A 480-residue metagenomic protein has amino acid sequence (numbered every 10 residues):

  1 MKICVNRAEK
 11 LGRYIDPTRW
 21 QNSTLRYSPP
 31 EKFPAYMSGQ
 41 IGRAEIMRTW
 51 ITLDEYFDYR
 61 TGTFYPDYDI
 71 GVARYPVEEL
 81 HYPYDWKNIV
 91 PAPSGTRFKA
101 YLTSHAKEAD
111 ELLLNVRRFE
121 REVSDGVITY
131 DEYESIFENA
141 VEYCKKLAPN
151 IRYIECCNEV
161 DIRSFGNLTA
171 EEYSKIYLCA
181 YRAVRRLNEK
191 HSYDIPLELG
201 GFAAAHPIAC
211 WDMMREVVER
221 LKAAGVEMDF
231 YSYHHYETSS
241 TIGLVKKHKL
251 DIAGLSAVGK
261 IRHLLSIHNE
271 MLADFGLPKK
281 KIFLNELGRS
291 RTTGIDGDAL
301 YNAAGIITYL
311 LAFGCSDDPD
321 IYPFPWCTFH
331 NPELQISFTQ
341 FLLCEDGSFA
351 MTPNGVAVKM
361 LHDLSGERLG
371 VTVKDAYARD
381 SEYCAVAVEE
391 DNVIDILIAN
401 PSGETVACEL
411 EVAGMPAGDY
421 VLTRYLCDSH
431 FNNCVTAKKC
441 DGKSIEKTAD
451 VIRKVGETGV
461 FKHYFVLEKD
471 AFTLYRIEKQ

Functional and structural regions predicted by a protein language model:
M1-Y153, N167-P207, A223-E227, A273-K279 (+4 more regions): Non-catalytic accessory regions flanking glycosidase/transglycosidase catalytic cores in CAZymes
S28, L53-Y59, F119-V123, C157-S164 (+3 more regions): Conserved radical SAM core fold
R60, S124-G126, F165-N167, I242-K247 (+2 more regions): Short acidic, glycine/proline-rich loop/turn micro-motifs
F119-R121, E159-I162, A204-A209, L287-T292 (+1 more regions): Short, internal active-site loops enriched in acidic
E172-Y309, S316-P319: Noncatalytic carbohydrate-binding groove/subsite architecture in carbohydrate-active enzymes
Y236, L287, T328, A399-S402: Histidine- and/or cysteine-centered catalytic micro-motif in compact active-site loops
T241, R291-T292, W326-Q340: Flexible glycine/acidic-rich beta-alpha junction loops that bind and position SAM and/or redox cofactors in anaerobic
T293-L310, L342-E345, F349-V356, L364: Extracellular glycoside hydrolase catalytic/binding regions
